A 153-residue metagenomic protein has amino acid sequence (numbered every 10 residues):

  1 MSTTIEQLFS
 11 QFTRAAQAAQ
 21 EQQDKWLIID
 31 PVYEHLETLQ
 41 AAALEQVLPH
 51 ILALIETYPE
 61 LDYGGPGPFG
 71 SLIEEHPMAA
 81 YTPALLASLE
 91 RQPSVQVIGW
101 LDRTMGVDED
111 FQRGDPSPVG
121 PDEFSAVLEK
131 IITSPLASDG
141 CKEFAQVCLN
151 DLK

Functional and structural regions predicted by a protein language model:
M1-H50, D139-K153: N-terminal alpha-helical scaffold/docking segments in eukaryotic complex subunits
S2-S10, L44-I55, M78-L89, R113-K130: Amphipathic alpha-helical scaffolding segments comprising HEAT/armadillo-like alpha-solenoid repeats
T3, G67, E90-R91, Q96: Secondary-structure junction/capping motif
Q17-Q22, A53-E60, E75, A87-V95 (+1 more regions): Solenoid-like repeat scaffolds
D30-A42, G64-H76, V97-S117, K142-D151: Structural detector for internal amphipathic alpha-helices that build alpha-solenoid repeat scaffolds
Y33-T38, H50-P59, G67-I73, A84-L89: Short secondary-structure capping micro-motifs at structural edges
Y81, Q96-V97: Membrane-interface alpha-helices
G120-N150: Amphipathic, soluble alpha/beta structural segments
